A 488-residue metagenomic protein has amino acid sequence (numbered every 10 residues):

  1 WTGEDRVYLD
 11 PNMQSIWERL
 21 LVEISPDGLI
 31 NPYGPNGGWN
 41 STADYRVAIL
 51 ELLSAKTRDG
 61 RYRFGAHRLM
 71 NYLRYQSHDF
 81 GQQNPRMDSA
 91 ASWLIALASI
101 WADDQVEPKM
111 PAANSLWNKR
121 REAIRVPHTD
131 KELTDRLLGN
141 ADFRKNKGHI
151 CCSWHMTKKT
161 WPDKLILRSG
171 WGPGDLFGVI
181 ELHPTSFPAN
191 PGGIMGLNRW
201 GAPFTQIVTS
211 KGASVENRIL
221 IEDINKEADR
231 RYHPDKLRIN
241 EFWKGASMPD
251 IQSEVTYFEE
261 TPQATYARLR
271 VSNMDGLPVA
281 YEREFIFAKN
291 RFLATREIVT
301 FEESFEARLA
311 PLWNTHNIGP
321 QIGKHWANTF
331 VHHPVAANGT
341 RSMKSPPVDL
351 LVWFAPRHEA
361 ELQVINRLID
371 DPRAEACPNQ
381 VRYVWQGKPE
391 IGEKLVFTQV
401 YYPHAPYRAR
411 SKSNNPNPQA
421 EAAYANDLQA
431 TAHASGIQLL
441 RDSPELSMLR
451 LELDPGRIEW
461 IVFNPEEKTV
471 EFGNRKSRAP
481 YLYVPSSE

Functional and structural regions predicted by a protein language model:
W1-D175, V179-G192, R382, I391-E393: Extracellular polysaccharide-recognition and catalytic grooves
G28-N31, T265, F292-L293, A327 (+3 more regions): Hydrophobic residues embedded in beta-strands of well-ordered beta-sheets
Y33-G34, D175-H183, F204-T209, R231-D235 (+4 more regions): Short amphipathic beta-strand/extended segments with alternating polar/hydrophobic composition
P108-A336, I391-P406: Catalytic and substrate-binding regions of extracellular carbohydrate-active enzymes, especially polysaccharide lyases
I166-L167, A267-V271, K324-M343, V381-K388 (+3 more regions): Generic recognition of long tandem-repeat/solenoid scaffolds
S272-G276, P372, N379-E390, S411-Q429: Accessory, solvent-exposed terminal regions and/or long lumenal/extracellular loops of proteins
K324-Y383: Trp/Gly-enriched beta-strand surface patches
E393, Y402-E488: Non-catalytic terminal regions with compositionally biased, polar/charged low complexity
